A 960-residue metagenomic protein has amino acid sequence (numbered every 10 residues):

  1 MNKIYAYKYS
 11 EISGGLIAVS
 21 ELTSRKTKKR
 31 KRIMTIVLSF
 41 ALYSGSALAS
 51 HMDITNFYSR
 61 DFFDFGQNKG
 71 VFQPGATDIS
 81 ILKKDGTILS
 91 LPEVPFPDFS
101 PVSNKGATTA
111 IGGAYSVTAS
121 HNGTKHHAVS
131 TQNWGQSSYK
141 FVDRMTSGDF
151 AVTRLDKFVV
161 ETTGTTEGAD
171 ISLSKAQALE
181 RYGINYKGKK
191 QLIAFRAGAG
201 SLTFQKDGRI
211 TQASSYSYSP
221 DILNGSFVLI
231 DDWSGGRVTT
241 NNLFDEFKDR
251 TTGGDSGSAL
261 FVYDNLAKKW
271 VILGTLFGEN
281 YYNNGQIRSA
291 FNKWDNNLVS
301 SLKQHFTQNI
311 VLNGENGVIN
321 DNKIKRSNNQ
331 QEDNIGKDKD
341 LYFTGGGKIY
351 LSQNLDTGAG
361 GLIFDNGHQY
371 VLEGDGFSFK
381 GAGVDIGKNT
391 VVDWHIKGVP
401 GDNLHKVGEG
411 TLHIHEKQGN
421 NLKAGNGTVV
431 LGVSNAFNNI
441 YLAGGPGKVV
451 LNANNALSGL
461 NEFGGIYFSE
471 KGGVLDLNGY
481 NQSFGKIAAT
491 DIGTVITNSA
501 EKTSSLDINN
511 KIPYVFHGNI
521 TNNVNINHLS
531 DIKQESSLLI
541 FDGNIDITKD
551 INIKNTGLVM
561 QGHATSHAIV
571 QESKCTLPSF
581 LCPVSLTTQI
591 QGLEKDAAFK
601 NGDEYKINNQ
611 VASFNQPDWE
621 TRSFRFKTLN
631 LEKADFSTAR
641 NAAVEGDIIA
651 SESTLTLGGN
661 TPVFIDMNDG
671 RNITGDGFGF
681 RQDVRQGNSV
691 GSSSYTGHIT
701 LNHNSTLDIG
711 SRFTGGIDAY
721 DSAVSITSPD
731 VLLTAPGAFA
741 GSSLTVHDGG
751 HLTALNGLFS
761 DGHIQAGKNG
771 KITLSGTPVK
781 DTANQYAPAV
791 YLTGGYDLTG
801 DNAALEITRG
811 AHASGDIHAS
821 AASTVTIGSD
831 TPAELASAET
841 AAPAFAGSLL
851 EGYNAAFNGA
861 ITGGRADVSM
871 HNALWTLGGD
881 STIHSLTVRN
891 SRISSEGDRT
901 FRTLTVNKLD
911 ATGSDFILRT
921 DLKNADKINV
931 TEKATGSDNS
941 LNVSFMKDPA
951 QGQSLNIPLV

Functional and structural regions predicted by a protein language model:
Y9-R30, G45, T251, N280-Y281 (+7 more regions): Solvent-exposed adhesion/ligand-recognition segments of exported proteins
T23-S24, H121-T124, D156-E161, G198-L202 (+8 more regions): Acidic glycine-/aspartate-rich tracts in secreted/extracellular proteins
T35-S44: Bacterial N-terminal signal peptides
S50-I81, D98, N104-N122, A213-D245 (+1 more regions): C-terminal subregion of chymotrypsin/trypsin-like serine protease catalytic domains
D53-F65, K125-I184, L202-K206: Conserved catalytic-core segment of clan PA serine endopeptidases
R154-R250: Chymotrypsin/trypsin-fold serine protease catalytic domain
D340-G358, N454-G465, A642, W875 (+1 more regions): N-terminal extracellular ligand-recognition/capping segment immediately after the signal peptide
G432-V433, P446-N452, S483-K486, T490-H517 (+21 more regions): Extracellular beta-solenoid/beta-roll
